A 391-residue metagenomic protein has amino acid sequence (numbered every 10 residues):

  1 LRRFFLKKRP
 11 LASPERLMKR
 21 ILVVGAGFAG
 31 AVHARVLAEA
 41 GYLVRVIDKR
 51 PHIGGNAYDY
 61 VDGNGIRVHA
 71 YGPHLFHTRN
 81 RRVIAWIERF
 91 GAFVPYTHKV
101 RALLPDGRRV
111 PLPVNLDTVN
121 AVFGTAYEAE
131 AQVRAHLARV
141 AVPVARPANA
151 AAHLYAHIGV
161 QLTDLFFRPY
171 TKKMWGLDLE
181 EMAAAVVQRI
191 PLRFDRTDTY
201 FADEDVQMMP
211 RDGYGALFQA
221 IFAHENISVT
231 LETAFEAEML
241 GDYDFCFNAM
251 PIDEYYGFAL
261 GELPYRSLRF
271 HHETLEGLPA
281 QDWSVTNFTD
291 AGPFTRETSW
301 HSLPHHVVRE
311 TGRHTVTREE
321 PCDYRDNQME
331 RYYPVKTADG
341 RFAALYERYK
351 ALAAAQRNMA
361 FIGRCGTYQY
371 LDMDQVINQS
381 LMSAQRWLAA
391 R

Functional and structural regions predicted by a protein language model:
K7-R9: Polybasic, lysine-rich low-complexity intrinsically disordered segments
R20-V46: N-terminal Rossmann-like FAD-binding beta1-loop-alpha1 element of flavoenzymes
A38-V61: Glycine-rich FAD pyrophosphate-binding loop
N64-V140: Dinucleotide-binding Rossmann-like beta1-alpha1 core, especially the glycine-rich loop that anchors the ADP
R108-F245, A249, E254-Y256: Active-site/ligand-binding neighborhood in enzyme catalytic cores
T233-L352: Mid-domain catalytic core of redox enzymes that form a hydrophobic substrate pocket/lid adjacent to a catalytic redox
R331-R391: C-terminal catalytic lobe of FAD-dependent flavoproteins
